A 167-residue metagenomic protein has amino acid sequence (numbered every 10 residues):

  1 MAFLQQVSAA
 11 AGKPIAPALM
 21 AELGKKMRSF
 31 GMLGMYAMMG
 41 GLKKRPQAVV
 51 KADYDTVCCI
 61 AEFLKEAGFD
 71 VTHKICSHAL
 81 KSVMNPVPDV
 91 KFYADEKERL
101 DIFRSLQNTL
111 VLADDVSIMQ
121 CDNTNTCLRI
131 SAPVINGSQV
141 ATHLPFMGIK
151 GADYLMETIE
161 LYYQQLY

Functional and structural regions predicted by a protein language model:
M1-Y167: An N-terminal assembly and electron-transfer interface module characteristic of large anaerobic redox and radical
